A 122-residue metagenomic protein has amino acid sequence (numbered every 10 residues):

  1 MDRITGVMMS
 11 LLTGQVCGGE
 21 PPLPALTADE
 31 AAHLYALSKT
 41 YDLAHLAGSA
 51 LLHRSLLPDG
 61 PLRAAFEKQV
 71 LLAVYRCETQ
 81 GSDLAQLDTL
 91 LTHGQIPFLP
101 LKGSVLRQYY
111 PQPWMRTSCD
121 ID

Functional and structural regions predicted by a protein language model:
M1-T5, M9, T13-K102: Helical scaffold of the NTase/Pol beta-like nucleotidyltransferase catalytic core
Y35, Y109-Y110: Aromatic side chains
L57, Y110-P111: Short Asp/Glu-rich motifs
S104-Q108: Active-site and donor-binding regions of nucleotide-sugar-utilizing enzymes
P111-D122: Catalytic metal-binding acidic patch
